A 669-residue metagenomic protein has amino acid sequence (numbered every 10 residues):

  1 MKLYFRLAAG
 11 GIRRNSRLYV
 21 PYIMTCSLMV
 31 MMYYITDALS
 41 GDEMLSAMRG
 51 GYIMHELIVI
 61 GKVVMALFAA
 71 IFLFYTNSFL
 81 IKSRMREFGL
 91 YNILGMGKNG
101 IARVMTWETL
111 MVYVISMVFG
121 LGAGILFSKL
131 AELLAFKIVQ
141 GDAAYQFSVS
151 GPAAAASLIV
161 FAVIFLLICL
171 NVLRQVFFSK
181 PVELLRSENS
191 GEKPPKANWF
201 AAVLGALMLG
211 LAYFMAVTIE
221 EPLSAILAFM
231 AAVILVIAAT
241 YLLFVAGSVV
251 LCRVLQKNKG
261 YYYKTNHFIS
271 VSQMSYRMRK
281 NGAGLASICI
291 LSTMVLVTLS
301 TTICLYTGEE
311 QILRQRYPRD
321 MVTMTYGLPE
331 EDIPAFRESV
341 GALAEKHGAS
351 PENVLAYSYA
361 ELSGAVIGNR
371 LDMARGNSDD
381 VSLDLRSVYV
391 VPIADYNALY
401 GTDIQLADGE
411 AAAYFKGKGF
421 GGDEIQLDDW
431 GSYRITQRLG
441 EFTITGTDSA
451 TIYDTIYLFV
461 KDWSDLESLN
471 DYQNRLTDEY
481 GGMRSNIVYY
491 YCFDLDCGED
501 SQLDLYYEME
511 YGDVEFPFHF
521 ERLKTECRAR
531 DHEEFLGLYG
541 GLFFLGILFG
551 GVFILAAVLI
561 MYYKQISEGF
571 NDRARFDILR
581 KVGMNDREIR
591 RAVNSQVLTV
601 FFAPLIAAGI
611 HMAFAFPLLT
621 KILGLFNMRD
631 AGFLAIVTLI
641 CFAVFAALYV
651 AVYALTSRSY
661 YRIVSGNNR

Functional and structural regions predicted by a protein language model:
M1, F5, A9, R103 (+10 more regions): Alpha-helical membrane-protein architecture signal
M1-V30, P194-W199, M208, F244-S292 (+2 more regions): N-terminal Sec/SRP start-transfer signal
K2-L3, F178-E192, F570-N571, Y661-R669: Short cytosolic juxtamembrane segments of multi-pass membrane proteins
S16-M44, I53-G89, T109-A123, I237 (+4 more regions): Hydrophobic alpha-helical transmembrane segments of multi-pass inner-membrane transport and secretion
A38-M48, Y52, L121-A153, G210-L227 (+1 more regions): Short helix-loop junctions at transmembrane helix boundaries
M111-L255: Hydrophobic alpha-helical segments
I312-Y326, E330-L555: Basic-flanked hydrophobic alpha-helices used for secretion and membrane insertion
